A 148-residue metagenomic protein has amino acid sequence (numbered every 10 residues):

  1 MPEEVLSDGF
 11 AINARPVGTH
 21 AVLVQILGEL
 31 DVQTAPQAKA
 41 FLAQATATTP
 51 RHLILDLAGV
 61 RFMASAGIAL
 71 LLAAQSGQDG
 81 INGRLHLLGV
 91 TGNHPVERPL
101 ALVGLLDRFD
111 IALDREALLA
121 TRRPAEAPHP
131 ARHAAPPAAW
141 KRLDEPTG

Functional and structural regions predicted by a protein language model:
M1-V60, A73-G148: STAS-like cytosolic regulatory interaction modules
M63: Conserved TIR/SEFIR loop-to-helix hotspot centered on a Trp-containing motif with a nearby acidic residue
